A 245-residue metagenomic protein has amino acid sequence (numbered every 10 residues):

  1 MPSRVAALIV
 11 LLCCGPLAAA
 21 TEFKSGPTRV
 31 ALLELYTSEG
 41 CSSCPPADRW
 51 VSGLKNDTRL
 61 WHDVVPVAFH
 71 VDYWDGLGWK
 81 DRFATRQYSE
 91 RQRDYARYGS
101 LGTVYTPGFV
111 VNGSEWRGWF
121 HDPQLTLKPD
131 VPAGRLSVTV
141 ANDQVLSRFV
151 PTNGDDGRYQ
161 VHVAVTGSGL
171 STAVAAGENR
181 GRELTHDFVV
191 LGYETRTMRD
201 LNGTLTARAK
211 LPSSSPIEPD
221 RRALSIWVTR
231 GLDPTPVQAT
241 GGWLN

Functional and structural regions predicted by a protein language model:
M1-I9: Bacterial N-terminal signal peptides that target proteins for export
V10-A20: Hydrophobic h-region of N-terminal signal peptides that target proteins for export in Gram-negative bacteria
A20-P27: Cleaved targeting-peptide boundary
P27-S42: Short active-site neighborhood of thiol/selenol oxidoreductases, capturing the structured segment around
S43-L60: Typically the conserved alpha-helix immediately C-terminal to a functionally engaged Cys/Sec in thioredoxin-like
D48-V51, A68, S89-R93: Extracytoplasmic/secreted envelope proteins and their assembly/folding machinery, especially bacterial periplasmic
L60-S89, T103: Thiol-based oxidoreductase modules, predominantly thioredoxin-like and allied folds used for disulfide exchange
K80-G108, S114-N245: Short, conserved sequence motifs used for protein processing/export or organelle targeting and for catalysis
